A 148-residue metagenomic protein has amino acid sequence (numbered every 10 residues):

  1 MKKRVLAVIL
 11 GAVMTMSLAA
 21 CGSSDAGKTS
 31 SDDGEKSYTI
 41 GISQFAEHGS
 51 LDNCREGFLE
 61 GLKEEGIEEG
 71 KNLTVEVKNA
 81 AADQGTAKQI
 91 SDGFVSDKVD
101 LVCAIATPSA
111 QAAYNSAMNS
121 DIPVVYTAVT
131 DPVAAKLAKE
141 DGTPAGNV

Functional and structural regions predicted by a protein language model:
M1-V13: Positively charged n-region of N-terminal signal peptides that target proteins for export
R4, G22-V148: Short hydrophobic alpha-helices and adjacent helix-cap/hinge residues
M16-A20: C-terminal motif of bacterial Sec signal peptides marking the signal peptidase cleavage site
